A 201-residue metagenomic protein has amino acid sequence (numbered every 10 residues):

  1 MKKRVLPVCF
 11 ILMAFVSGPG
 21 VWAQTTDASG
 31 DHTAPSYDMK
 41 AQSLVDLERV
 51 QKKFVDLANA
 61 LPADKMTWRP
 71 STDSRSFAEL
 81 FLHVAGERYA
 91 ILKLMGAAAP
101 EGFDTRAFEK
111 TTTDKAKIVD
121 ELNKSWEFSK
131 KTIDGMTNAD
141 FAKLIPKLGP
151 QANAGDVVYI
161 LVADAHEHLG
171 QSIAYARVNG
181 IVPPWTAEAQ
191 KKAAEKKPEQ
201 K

Functional and structural regions predicted by a protein language model:
M1-R4: Positively charged n-region of N-terminal signal peptides that target proteins for export
C9-G20: Bacterial N-terminal signal peptides
S29-M39, A97-T111: Acidic/histidine-rich, surface-exposed loop or edge segments in extracytoplasmic proteins
L44-E48, V55, K65-R106, P146-K201: Short, contiguous alpha-helical
D46, V50-L57, E87, I118-T132 (+1 more regions): Alpha-helical packing segments of well-folded alpha/beta enzyme cores
A60-T67, T132-A142, V178-P183: Surface-exposed helix-capping loop/turn segments at secondary-structure junctions
K110-P146, N153-H168: Acidic/histidine-rich alpha-helical segments that form the ligand environment of transition-metal centers
